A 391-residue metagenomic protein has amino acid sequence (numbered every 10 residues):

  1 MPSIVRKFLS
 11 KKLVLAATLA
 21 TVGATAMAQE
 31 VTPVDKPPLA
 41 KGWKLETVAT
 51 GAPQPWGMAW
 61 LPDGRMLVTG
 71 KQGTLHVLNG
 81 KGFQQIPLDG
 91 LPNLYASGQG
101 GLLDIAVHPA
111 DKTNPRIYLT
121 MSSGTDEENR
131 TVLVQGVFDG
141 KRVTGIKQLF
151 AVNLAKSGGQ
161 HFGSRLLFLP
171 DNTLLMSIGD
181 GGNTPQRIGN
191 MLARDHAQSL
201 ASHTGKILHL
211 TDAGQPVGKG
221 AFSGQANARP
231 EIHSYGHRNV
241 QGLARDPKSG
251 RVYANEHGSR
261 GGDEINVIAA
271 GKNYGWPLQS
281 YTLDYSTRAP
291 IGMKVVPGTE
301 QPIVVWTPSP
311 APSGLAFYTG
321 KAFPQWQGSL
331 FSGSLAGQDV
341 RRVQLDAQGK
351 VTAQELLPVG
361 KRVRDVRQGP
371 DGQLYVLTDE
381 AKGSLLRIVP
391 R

Functional and structural regions predicted by a protein language model:
P2-V14: Bacterial N-terminal signal peptides that target proteins for export
T21-M27: N-terminal signal peptide c-region/cleavage motif recognized by signal peptidases
Q29-G182, G242-A244, G250-G258, P308-D346 (+1 more regions): Acidic, Gly/Ser/Thr-rich repeat motifs that build Ca2+-stabilized beta-propeller blades
Q29-K44, R142-V143, Q215-Q225, Y281-G298 (+1 more regions): Blade/loop signatures of beta-propeller domains
E46-T47, Q84-P92, R142-A151, G218-F222 (+2 more regions): Beta-propeller fold detector
S123, M176-L200, G262-E264, I268: Short, conserved, GDST-rich strand-edge loop motifs in beta-rich repeat architectures
T131-G140, R194-A213, V267-A269: Beta-propeller blade signature
H237, G349-P370: Conserved blade-ending motifs and adjacent loop-strand segments that build the rim/top face of beta-propeller domains
